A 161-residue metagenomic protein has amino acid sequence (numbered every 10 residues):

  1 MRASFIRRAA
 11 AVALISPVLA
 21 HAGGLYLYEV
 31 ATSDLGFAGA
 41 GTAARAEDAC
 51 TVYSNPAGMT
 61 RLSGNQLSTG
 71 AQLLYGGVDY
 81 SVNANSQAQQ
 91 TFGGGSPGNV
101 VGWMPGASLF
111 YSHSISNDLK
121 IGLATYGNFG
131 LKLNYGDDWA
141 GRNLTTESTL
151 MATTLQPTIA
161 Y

Functional and structural regions predicted by a protein language model:
R2-H21: Gram-negative bacterial Sec-dependent N-terminal signal peptides
V18-I121, T125-Y126: N-terminal, post-signal peptide beta-strand-biased segments of exported outer-membrane/organellar beta-barrel and other
D79-S86, L133-G141: Outer-membrane beta-barrel translocator domains and adjoining extracellular loop/strand segments of Gram-negative
F92-P97, A140-T146: Extracellular loop and loop/strand-boundary signature of outer-membrane beta-barrel proteins
F110, T158-A160: Outer-membrane beta-barrel architecture
F129-L131: Conserved catalytic-site region of short-chain dehydrogenase/reductase
N143-P157: A gly/proline- and charged-residue-enriched helix-loop-helix capping module
